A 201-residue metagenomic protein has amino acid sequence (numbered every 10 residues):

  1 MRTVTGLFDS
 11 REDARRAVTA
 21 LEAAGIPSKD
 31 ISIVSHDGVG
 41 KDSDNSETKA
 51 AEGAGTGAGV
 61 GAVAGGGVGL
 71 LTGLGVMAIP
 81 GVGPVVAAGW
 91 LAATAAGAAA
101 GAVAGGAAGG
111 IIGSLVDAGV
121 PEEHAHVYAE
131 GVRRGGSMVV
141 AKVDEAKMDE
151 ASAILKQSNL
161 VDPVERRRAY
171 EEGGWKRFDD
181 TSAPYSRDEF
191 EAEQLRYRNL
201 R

Functional and structural regions predicted by a protein language model:
M1-R201: Intrinsically disordered, low-complexity, hydrophilic segments
